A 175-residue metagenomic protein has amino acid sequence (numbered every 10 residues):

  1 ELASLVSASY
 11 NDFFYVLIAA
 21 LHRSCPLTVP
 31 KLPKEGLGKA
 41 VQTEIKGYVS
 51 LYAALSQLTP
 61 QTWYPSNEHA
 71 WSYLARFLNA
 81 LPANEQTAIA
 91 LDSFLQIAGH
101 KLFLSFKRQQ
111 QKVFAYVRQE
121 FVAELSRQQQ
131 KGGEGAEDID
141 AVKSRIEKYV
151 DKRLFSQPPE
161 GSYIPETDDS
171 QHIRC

Functional and structural regions predicted by a protein language model:
A3-L95, H100, L104-F106: Eukaryotic alpha-helical solenoid repeat scaffolds
K101-C175: Eukaryotic acidic, Ser/Thr-rich intrinsically disordered low-complexity regions
